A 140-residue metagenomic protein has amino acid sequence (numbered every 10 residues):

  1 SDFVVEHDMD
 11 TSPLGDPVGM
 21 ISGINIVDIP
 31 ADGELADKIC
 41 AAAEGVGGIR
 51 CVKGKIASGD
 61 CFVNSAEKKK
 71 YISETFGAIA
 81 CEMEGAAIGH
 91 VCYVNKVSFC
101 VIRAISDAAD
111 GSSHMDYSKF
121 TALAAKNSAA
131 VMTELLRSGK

Functional and structural regions predicted by a protein language model:
S1-K140: Glycine-rich phosphate- or other oxyanion-binding loops that anchor nucleotides, phosphorylated ligands
